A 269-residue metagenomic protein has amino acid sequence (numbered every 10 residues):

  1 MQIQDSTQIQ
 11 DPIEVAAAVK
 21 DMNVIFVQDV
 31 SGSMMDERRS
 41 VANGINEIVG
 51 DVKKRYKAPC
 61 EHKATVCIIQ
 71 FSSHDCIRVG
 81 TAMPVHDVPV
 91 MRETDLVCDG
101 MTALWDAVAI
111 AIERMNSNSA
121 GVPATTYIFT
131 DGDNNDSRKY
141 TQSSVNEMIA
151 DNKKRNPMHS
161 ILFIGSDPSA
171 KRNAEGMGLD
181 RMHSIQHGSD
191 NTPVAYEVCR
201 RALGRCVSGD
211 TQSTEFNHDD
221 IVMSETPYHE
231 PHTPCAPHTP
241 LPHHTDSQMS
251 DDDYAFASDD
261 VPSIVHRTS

Functional and structural regions predicted by a protein language model:
M1-S269: Acidic, low-complexity intrinsically disordered regions
